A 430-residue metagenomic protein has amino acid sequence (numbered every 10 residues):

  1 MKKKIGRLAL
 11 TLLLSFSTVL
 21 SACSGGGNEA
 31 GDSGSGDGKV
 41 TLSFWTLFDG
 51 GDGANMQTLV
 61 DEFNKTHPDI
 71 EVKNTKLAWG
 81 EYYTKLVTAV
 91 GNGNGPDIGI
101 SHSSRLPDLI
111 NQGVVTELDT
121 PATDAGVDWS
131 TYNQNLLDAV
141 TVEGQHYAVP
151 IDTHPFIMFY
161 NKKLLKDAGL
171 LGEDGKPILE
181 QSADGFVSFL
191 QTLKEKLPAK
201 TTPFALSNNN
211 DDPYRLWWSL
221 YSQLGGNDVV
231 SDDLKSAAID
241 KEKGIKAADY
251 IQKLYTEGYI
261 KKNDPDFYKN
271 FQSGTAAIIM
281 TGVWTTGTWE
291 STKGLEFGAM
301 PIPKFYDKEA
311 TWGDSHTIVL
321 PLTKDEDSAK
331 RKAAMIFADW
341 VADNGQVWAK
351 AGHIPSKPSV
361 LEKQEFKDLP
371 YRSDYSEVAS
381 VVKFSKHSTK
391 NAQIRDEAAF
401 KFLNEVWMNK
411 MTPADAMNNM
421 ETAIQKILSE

Functional and structural regions predicted by a protein language model:
M1-S43, D61, K65, N418 (+1 more regions): Short, low-complexity disordered leader/linker segments with a strong preference for bacterial N-terminal type II
G36, V40-T58, H154, D211 (+1 more regions): Extracytoplasmic "Venus flytrap"
E62, T66-Y132, T141, A148 (+5 more regions): Extracytoplasmic "Venus flytrap"/periplasmic binding protein-like
K65, T123-A125, T141-D212, N227-K262 (+2 more regions): Helix-loop-helix "hinge/cap" segment bordering the ligand-binding cleft or interdomain interface
K65-T66, E71, A168, D249 (+2 more regions): Extracytoplasmic/periplasmic substrate-recognition and gating elements
S103-I157, D184-V187, P198, P213-L216 (+3 more regions): Hinge/lid segment of periplasmic solute-binding proteins
Q191, I239-K293, I336-W340, Q346: Ligand-binding pocket segment of bilobal, Venus flytrap-like solute-binding proteins
V230, M300-I302, K350-E405, E430: Long, aromatic- and glycine/proline-rich binding clefts that accommodate carbohydrate-like moieties
